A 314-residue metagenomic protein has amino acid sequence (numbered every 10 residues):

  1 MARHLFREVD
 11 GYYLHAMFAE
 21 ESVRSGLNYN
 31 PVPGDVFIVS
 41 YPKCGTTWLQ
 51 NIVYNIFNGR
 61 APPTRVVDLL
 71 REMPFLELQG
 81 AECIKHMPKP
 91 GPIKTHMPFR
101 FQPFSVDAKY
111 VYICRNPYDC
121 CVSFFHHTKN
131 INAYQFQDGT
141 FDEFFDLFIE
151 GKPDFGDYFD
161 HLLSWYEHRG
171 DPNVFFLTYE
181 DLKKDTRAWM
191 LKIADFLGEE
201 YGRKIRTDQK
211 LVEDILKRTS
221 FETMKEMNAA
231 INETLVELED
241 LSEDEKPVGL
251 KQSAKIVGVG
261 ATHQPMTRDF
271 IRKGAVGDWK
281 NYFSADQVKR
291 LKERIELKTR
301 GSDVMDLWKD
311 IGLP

Functional and structural regions predicted by a protein language model:
M1-L177, F196-G198, R203, K255-P314: PAPS-dependent sulfotransferase catalytic domain
V39, G170-F196, E226, A230 (+3 more regions): Phosphate-binding beta-loop-alpha motif at adenosine-nucleotide cofactor sites
V66, G198-K217, M224: Short, surface-exposed acidic
F99, D181, E222: Residue-level detector of flexible, active-site-proximal loop/helix-junction positions within diverse enzyme catalytic
Y118, R187-A194, Q209-L216, V288-K292: An amphipathic alpha-helix signature
V212-V288, K292: PAPS-dependent sulfotransferase catalytic core
